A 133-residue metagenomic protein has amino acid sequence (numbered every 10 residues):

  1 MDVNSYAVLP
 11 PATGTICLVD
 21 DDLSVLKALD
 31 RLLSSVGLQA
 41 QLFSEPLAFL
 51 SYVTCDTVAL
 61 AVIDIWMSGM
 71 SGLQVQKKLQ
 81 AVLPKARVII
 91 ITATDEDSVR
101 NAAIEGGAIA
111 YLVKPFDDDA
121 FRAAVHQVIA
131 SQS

Functional and structural regions predicted by a protein language model:
M1-C17, L23-K27, D119-S133: Non-catalytic signal-transmission and effector/linker regions of two-component phosphorelay proteins
L23-Q41, G106: Two-component/phosphorelay signaling modules centered on CheY-like receiver
L42-L60: Acidic, metal-coordinating helix/loop segments flanking the phosphotransfer/catalytic sites of two-component signaling
S44-E45, S71-V75: Acidic catalytic/metal-coordinating carboxylates
M67: Receiver (REC) domain active-site loop signature in two-component systems and cognate sites in sensor histidine kinases
K114: A Lys-centered signature of the CheY-like receiver
